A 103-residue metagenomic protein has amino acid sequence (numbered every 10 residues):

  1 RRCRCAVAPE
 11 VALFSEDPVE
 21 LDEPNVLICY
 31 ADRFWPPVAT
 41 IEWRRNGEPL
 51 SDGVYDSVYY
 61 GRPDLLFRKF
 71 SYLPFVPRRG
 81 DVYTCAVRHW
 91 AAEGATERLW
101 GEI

Functional and structural regions predicted by a protein language model:
R1-I103: Terminal anchoring/processing modules of extracellular glycoproteins
